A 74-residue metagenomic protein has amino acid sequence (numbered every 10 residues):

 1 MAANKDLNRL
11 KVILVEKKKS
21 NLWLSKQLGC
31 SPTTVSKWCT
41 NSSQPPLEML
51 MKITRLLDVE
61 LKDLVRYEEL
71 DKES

Functional and structural regions predicted by a protein language model:
A2, V12, K18, K37 (+1 more regions): Short, charged recognition helix plus adjacent turn of helix-turn-helix-like nucleic-acid-binding domains
N8-Q27: Short basic helix-loop element that most often maps to the first helix and adjoining turn of HTH DNA-binding modules
L22, T33, K62: Key DNA-contact positions within bacterial/archaeal DNA-binding proteins
K26, K37, R55: Alpha-helical residues within the helix-turn-helix
C30-Q44: Recognition helix of helix-turn-helix/homeodomain-like DNA-binding domains that insert into the DNA major groove
N41, K52, L70: Alpha-helical DNA-recognition elements
E48-D63: DNA major-groove recognition helix of helix-turn-helix/homeodomain DNA-binding modules
